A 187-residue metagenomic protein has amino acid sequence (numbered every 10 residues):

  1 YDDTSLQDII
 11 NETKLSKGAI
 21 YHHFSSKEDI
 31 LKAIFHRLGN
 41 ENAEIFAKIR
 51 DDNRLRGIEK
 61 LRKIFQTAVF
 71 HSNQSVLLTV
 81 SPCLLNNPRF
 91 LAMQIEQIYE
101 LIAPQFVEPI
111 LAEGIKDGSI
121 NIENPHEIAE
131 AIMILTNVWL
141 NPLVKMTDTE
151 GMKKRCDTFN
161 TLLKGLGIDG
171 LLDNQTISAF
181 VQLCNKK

Functional and structural regions predicted by a protein language model:
Y1, A43, A47-R54, L77-V80 (+3 more regions): Short, flexible helix-adjacent loops and helix caps
Y1-D29, A33-R37: Helix-turn-helix
K27, I34, L38, N42 (+4 more regions): Hydrophobic/aromatic residues within well-ordered alpha-helical segments
A33, R37, A47-L78, A129-I132: Hydrophobic alpha-helical connector segments
I34, L38, N42, F46 (+3 more regions): Hydrophobic recognition helices of helix-based DNA-binding modules
N73-I120: Short secondary-structure transition hinges
I102-T136, L140-M146, L166: Hydrophobic alpha-helical bundle segments that form small-molecule/ligand-binding pockets
L111-A112, K116, K145-K187: C-terminal peripheral helix-coil segments that are non-catalytic and often amphipathic
